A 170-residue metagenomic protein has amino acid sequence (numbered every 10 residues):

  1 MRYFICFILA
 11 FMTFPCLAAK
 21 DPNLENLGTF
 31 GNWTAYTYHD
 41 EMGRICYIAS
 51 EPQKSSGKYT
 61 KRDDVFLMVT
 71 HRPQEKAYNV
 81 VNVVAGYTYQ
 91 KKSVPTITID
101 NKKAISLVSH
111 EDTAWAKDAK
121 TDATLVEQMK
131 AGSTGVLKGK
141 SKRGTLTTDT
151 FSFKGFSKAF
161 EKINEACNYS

Functional and structural regions predicted by a protein language model:
M1-F4, W33: Positively charged n-region of N-terminal signal peptides that target proteins for export
C6-I8: Sec-dependent N-terminal signal peptides
T13-P15: N-terminal signal peptide c-region/cleavage motif recognized by signal peptidases
A18-S170: A generic "folded-domain core" signal
